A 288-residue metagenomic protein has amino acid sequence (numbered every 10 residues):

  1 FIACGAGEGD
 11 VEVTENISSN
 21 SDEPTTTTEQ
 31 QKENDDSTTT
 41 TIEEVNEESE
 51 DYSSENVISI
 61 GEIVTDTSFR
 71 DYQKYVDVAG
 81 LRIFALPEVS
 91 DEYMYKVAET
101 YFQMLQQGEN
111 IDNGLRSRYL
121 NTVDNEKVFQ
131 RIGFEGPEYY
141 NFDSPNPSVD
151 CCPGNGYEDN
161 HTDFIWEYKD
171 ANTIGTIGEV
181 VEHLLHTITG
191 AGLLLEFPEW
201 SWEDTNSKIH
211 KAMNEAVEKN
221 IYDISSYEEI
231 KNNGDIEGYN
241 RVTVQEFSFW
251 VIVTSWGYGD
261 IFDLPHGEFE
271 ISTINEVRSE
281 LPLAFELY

Functional and structural regions predicted by a protein language model:
I2-A3: C-terminal motif of bacterial Sec signal peptides marking the signal peptidase cleavage site
G7-E15: Bacterial Sec signal peptide processing site at the extreme N-terminus
N20-Q31, S37-E44: Extracellular mucin-like PTS domains
I42-I58: Intrinsically disordered, low-structural-confidence terminal and linker regions
S68-D71, V78-D223: Acidic/His-rich structured neighborhood in mature extracellular/periplasmic domains
A85-V89, N172-T176, N233-Q245, E268-E276: Conserved aromatic-histidine-acidic binding/catalytic patches
W200-G259, D263: Domain-level detector of nuclease and nuclease-like folds in predominantly extracellular/periplasmic contexts
E246-Y288: Pan-zinc metallopeptidase signature
